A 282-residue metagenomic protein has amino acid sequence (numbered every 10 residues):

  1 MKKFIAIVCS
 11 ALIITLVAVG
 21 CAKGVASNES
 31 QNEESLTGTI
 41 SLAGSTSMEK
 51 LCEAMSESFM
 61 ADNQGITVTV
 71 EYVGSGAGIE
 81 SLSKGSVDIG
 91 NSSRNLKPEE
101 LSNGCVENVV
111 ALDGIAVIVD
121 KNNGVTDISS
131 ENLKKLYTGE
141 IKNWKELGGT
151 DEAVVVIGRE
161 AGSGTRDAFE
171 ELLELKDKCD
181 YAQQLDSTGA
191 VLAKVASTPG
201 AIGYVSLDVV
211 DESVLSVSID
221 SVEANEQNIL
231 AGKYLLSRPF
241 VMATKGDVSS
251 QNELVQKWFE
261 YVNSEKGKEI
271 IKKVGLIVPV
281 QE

Functional and structural regions predicted by a protein language model:
M1-V8: Bacterial N-terminal signal peptides that target proteins for export
F4, C21-E282: Exported/periplasmic ABC-transporter solute-binding proteins
A11-L12: Repetitive helical segments and hydrophobic/amphipathic motifs
L16-G20: C-terminal motif of bacterial Sec signal peptides marking the signal peptidase cleavage site
